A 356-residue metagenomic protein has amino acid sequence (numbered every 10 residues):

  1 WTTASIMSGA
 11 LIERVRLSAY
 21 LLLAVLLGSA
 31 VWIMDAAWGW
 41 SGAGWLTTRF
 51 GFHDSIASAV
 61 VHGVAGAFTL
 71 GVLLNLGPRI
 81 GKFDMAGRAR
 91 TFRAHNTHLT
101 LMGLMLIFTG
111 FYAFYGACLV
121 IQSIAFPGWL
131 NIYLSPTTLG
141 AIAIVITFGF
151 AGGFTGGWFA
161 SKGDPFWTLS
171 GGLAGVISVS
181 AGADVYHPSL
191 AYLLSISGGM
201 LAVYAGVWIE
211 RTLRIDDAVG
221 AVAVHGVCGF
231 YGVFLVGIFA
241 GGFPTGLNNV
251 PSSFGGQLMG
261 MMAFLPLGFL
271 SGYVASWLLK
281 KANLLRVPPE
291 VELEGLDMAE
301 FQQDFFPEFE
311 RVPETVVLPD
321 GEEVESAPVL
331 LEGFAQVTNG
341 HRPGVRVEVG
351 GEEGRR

Functional and structural regions predicted by a protein language model:
W1-R356: Hydrophobic alpha-helical transmembrane bundles of multi-pass membrane proteins
